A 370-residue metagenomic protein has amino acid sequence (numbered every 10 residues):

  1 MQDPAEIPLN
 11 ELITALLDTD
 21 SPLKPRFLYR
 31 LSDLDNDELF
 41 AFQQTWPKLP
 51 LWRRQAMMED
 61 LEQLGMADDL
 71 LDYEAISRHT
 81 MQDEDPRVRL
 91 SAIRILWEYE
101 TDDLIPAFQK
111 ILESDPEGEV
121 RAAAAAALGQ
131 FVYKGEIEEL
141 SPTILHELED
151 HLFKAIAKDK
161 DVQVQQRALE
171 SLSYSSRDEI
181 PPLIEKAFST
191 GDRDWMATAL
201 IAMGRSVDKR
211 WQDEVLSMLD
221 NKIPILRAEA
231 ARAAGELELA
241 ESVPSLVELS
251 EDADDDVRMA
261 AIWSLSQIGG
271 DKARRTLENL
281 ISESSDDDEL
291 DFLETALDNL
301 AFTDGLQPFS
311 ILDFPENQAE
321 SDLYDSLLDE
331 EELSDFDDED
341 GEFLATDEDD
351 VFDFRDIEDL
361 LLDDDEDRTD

Functional and structural regions predicted by a protein language model:
M1-D69, E320-D337, F343-D363, D367-D370: N-terminal alpha-helical scaffold/docking segments in eukaryotic complex subunits
Q2-E11, L34-W46, A67-Q82, T101-S114 (+6 more regions): Amphipathic alpha-helical scaffolding segments comprising HEAT/armadillo-like alpha-solenoid repeats
S21, N36, L51-Q55, P86-R87 (+9 more regions): Alpha-helix N-cap/helix-start positions at coil->helix boundaries
P22-P25, F40, Q55, E59 (+11 more regions): Alpha-solenoid HEAT/ARM repeat scaffold
M57, L61, A127-Y133, R177 (+2 more regions): Hydrophobic residues within the alpha-helices of tandem HEAT/HEAT-like
E59, R94, A126-Q130, Q166 (+5 more regions): Residue-level signature of alpha-solenoid helical repeat scaffolds
E62, W97, G129-Q130, S173 (+4 more regions): Structural signature of alpha-helical solenoid repeat scaffolds
A260, S285-E294: Boundary/linker segments of alpha-helical solenoid repeat arrays
